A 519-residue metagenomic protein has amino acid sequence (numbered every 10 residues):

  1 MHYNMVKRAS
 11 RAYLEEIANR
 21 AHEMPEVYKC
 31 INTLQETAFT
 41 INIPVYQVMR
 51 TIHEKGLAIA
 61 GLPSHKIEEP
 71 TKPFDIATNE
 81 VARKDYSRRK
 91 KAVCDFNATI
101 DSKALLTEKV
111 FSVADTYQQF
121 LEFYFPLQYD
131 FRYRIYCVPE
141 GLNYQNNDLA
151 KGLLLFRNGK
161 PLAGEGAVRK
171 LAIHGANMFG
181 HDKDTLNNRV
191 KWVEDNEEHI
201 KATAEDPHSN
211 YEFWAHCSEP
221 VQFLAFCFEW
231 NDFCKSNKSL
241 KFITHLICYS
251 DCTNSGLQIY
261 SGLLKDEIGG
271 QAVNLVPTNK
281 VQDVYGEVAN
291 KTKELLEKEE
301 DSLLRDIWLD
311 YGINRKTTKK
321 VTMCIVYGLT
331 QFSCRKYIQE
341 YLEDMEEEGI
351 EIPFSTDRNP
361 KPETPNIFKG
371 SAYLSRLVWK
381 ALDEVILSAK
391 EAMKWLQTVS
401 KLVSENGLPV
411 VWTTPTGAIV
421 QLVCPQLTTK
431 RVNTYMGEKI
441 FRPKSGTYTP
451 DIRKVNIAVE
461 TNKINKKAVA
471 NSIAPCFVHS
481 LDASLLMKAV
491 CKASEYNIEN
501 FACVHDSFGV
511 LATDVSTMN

Functional and structural regions predicted by a protein language model:
M1-T322, V326-C476, Y496, N500 (+2 more regions): Non-catalytic nucleic-acid-binding interfaces of large nucleic-acid enzymes and RNP effectors
T322-C324, H505-L511: Conserved short loop/turn motifs at secondary-structure junctions
C334, L486, D506-F508: Hydrophobic, well-ordered secondary-structure elements that form the walls of internal hydrophobic environments
S472-L481, G509-V510: Short, contiguous acidic/charged loop-to-helix segments that flank catalytic cores in large enzymes
D482-V504: Active-site palm subdomain of RNA-directed nucleic acid polymerases
